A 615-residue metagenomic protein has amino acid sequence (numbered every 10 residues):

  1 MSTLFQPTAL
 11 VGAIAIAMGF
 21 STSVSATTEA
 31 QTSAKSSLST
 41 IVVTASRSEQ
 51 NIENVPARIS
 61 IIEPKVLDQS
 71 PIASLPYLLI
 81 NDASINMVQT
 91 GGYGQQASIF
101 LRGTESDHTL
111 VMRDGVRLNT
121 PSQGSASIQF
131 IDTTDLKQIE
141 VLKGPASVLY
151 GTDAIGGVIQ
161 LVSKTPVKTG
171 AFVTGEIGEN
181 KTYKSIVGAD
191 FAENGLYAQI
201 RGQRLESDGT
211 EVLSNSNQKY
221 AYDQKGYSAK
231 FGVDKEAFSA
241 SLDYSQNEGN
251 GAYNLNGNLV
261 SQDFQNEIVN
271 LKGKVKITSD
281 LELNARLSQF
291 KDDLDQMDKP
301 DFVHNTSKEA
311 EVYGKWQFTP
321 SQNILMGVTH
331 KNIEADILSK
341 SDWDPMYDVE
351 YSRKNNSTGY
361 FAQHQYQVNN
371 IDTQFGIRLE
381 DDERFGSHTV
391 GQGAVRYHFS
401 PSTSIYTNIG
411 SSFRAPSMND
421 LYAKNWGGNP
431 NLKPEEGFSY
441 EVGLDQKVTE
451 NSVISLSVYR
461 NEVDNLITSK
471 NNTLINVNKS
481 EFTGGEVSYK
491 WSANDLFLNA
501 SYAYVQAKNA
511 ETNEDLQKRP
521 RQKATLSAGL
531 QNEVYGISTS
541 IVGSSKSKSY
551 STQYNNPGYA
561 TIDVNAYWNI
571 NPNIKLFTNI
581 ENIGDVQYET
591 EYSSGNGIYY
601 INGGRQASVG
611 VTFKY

Functional and structural regions predicted by a protein language model:
M1-S70, P76-I80, D190-F191, K225 (+6 more regions): N-terminal Sec signal peptide and the immediately downstream disordered periplasmic leader that contains the TonB box
P7-T8, G12-A13, G188-E193, R201 (+5 more regions): Conserved C-terminal beta-signal and adjacent last beta-strands/turns of outer-membrane beta-barrel proteins
P76-V116, K137: Extracytoplasmic beta-strand/coil segments of soluble accessory domains associated with Gram-negative outer-membrane
V116-K143: Short acidic/polar hinge/loop motifs at secondary-structure boundaries that mediate gating or recognition
S147-V148, Q160, K168-A171, E176 (+3 more regions): Periplasmic-side early beta-strands and strand-to-turn transitions of outer-membrane beta-barrels
L259-I268, K272-G273, F302-T306, R353-N355 (+6 more regions): Outer-membrane beta-barrel signature, preferentially recognizing the C-terminal barrel domain of Gram-negative
T278, T319-N323, W343-E462, Q506 (+2 more regions): Structural signature of Gram-negative outer-membrane beta-barrels, strongest in the C-terminal barrel of TonB-dependent
Y366-D372, N451-E462, N476-T552, P572-K575 (+2 more regions): Gram-negative outer-membrane beta-barrel transporters
